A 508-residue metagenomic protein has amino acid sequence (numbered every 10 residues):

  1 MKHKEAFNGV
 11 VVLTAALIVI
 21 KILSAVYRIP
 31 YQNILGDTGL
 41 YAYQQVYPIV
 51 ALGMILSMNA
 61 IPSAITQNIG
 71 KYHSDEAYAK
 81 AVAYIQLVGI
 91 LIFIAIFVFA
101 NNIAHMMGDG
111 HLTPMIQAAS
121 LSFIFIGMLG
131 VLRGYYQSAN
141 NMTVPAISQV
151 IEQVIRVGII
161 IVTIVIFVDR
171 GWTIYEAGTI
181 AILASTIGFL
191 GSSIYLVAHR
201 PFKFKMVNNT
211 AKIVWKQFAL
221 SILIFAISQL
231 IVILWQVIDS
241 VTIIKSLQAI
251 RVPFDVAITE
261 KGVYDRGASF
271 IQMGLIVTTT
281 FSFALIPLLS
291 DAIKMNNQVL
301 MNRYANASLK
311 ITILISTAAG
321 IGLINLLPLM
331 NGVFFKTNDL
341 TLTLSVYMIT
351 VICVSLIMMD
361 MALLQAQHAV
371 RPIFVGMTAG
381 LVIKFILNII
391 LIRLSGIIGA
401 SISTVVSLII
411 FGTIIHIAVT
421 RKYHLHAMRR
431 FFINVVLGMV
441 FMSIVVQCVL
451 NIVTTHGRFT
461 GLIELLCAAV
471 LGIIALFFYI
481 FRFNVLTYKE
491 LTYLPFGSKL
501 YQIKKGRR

Functional and structural regions predicted by a protein language model:
K4-P62, I90-F93, F97, S122 (+1 more regions): Signature of the first transmembrane helix
V12-I20, G188-S192, L196-R200, K212-A284: Transmembrane helical elements of multi-pass membrane transporters/channels
N68-A83, E260-M348, I352: Specific pore-lining/lateral-gate transmembrane helices of multi-pass inner-membrane transport and insertion machines
I90, G110-L132, L183, K336-D360 (+1 more regions): Alpha-helical transmembrane segments of multi-pass membrane proteins
G127-S148, I349-T378, I390, L394: Membrane-interface junctions at transmembrane-helix termini in multi-pass inner-membrane proteins
T143-V144, V154-S192, R371, G380-G412 (+2 more regions): Membrane-interface helix-loop junctions in multi-pass transport and translocation proteins
T163-F167, L183-T210, L408-H456, I474-E490: C-terminal transmembrane helix end/exit motif
Q248, L450-R508: Membrane-proximal transmembrane or re-entrant/amphipathic helices at the cytosolic face
